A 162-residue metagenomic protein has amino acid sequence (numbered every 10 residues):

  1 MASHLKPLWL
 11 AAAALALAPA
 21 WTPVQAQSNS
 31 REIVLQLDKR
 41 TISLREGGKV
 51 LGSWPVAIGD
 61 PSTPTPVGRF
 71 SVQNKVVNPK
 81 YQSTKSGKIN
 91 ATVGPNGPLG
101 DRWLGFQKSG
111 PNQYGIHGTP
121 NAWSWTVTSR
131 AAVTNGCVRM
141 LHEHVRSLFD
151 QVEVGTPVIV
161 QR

Functional and structural regions predicted by a protein language model:
M1-L10: Bacterial N-terminal signal peptides that target proteins for export
L10-P19: Bacterial N-terminal signal peptides
W21-K85, V93-Q107, Q113: Cell wall/extracellular polymer interaction/catalysis modules
Q27-S30, K80, S86-R162: Exported/periplasmic cell-wall-interacting domains
